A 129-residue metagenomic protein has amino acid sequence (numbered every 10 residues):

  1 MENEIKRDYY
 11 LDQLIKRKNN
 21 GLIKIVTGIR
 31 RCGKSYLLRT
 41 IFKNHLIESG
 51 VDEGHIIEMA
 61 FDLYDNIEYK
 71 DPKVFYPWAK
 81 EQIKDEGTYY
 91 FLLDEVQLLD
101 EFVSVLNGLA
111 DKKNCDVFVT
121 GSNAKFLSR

Functional and structural regions predicted by a protein language model:
M1-R129: Phosphate-binding site recognition
